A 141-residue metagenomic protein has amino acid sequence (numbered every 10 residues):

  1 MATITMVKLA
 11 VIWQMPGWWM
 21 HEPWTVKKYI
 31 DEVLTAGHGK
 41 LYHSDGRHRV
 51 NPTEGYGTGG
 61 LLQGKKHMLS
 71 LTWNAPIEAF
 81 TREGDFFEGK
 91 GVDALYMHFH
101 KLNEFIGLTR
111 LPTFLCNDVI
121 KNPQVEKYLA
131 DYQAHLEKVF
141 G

Functional and structural regions predicted by a protein language model:
A2-F99: Helix-loop-strand module that forms the ligand-binding subsite of alpha/beta enzymes
E78-G141: Glycine-rich phosphate/pyrophosphate-binding loop and the adjoining helix
